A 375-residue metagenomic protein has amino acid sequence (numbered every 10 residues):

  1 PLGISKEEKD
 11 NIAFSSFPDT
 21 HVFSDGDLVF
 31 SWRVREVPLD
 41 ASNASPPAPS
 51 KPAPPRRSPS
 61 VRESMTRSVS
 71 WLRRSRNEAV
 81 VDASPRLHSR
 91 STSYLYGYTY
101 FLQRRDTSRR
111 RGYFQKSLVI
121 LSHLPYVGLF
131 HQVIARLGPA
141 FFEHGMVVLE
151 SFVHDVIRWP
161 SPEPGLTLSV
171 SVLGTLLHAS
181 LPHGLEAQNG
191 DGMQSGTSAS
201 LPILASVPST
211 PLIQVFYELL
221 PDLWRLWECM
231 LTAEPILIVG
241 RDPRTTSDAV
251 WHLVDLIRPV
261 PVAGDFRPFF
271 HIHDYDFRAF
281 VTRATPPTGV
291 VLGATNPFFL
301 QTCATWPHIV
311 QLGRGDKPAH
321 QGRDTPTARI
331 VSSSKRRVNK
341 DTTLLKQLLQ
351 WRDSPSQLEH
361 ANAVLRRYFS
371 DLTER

Functional and structural regions predicted by a protein language model:
P1-R375: Acidic, Ser/Thr/Pro/Gly-enriched alpha-helical scaffold modules and adjacent low-complexity linkers in large eukaryotic
